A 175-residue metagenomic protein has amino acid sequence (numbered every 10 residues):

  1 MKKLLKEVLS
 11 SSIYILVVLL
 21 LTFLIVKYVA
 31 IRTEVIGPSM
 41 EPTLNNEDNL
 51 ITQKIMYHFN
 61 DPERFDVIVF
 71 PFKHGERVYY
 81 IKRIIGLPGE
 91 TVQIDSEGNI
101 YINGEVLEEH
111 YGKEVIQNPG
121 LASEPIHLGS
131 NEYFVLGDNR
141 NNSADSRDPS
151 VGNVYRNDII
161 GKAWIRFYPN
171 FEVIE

Functional and structural regions predicted by a protein language model:
K2-L9, L24, I31-E34, P42-E175: Soluble "head" domains of membrane/secretory-pathway proteins
S10-Y28: Hydrophobic membrane-insertion alpha-helices, especially the h-region of bacterial N-terminal signal peptides
S39: Catalytic nucleophile serine of serine hydrolases, specifically the conserved "nucleophile elbow" pentapeptide
